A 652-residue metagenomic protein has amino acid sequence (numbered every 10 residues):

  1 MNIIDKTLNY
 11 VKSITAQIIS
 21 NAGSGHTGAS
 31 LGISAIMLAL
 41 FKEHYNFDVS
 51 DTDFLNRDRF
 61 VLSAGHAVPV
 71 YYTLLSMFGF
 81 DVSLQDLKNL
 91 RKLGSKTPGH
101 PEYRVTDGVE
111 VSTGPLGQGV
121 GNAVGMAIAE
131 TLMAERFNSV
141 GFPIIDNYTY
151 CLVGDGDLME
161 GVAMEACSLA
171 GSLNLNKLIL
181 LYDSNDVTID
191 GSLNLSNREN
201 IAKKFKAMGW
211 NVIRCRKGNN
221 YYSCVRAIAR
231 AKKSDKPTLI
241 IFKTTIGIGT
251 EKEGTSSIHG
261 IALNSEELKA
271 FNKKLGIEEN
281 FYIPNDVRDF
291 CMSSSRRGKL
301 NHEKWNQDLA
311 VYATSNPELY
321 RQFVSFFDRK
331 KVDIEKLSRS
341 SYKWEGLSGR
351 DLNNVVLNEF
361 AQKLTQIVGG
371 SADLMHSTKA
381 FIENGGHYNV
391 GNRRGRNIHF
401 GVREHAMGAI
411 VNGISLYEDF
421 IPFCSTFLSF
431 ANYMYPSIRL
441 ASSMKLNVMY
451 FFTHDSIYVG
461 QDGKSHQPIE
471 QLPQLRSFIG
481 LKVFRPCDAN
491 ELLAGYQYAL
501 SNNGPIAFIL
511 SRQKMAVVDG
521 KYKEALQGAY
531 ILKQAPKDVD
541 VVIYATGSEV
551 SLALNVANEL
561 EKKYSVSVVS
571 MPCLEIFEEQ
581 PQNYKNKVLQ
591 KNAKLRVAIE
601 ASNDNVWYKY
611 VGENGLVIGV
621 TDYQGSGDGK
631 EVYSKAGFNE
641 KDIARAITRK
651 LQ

Functional and structural regions predicted by a protein language model:
M1-M37, V153, D157-G161, I179 (+8 more regions): Conserved acidic/glycine
I4, I18, S30-S172, F381-I382 (+1 more regions): Cofactor-binding active-site loop characterized by glycine-rich and histidine/acidic residues
D5-T7, S83, K92-R104, V109-S112 (+5 more regions): Thiamine diphosphate
D58-R59, V109-S112, F142-E160, L178-I179 (+4 more regions): A short, small-residue-rich loop immediately preceding and capping a beta-strand
L62, C151, E160, L180-Y182 (+10 more regions): General beta-strand structural signal in soluble alpha/beta enzymes
L90-K96, S371-S377, N384, V402-H405 (+2 more regions): Short glycine-enriched loops at secondary-structure junctions
Q118-A123, L158-E165, H405-A409, N432-Y435 (+1 more regions): Short glycine/serine/threonine-rich phosphate/pyrophosphate-binding segments that cradle anionic phosphate groups
R439, M449-H454, Q461-S465, Q471-R485 (+2 more regions): C-terminal structured domain segments across diverse proteins
